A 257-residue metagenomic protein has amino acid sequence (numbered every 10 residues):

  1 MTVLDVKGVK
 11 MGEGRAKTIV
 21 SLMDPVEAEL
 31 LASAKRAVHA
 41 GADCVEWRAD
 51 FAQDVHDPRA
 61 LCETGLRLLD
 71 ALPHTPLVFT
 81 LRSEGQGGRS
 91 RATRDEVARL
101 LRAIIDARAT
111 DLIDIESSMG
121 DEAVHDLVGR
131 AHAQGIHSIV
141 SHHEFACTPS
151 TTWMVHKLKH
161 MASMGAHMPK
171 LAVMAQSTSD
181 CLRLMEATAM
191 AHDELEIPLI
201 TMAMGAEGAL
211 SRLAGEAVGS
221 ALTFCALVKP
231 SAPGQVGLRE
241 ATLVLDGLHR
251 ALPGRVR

Functional and structural regions predicted by a protein language model:
M1-D5, L61, R183-L184, G205-A206: Short amphipathic alpha-helical surface micro-motifs
T2-L4, G12-A133, H143-C147: Active-site beta->alpha loop and helix N-cap motifs at the rims of alpha/beta catalytic domains
R102, L112, S117-R257: Catalytic alpha/beta core domains of metabolic enzymes, predominantly
